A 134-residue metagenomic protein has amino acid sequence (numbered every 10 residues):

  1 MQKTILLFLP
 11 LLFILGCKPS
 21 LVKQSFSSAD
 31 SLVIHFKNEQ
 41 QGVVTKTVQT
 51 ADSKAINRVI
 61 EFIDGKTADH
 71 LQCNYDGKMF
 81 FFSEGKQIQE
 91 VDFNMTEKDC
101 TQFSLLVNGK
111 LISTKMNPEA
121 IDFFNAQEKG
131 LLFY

Functional and structural regions predicted by a protein language model:
M1-S25: Bacterial Sec-dependent N-terminal signal peptides
C17-Y134: Function-determining sites in protein domains
